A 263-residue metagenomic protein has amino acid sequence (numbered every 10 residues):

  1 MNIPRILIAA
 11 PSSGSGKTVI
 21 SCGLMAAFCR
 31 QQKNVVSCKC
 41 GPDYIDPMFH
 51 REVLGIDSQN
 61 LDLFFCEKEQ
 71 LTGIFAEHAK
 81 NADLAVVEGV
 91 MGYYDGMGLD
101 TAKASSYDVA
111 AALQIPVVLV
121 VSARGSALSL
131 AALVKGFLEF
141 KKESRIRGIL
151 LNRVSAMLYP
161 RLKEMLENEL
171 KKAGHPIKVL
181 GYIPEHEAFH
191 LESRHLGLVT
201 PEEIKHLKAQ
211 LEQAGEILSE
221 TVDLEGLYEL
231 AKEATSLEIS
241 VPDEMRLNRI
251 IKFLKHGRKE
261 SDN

Functional and structural regions predicted by a protein language model:
M1, G257-K259: Generic structural signal for beta-strand residues in well-ordered domains
N2-S15, V19, M25-L113, V121-G148 (+3 more regions): ATP-dependent carboxylate-amine ligase catalytic core
V117-V120, L180-G181: Short hydrophobic alpha-helical runs that function as membrane-insertion/retention elements
L128-H256: Internal gly/pro-rich beta-alpha loop/helix module that stabilizes soluble enzyme cofactors or their anionic handles
K252, S261-N263: Phosphate-binding active sites in nucleotide-utilizing proteins
